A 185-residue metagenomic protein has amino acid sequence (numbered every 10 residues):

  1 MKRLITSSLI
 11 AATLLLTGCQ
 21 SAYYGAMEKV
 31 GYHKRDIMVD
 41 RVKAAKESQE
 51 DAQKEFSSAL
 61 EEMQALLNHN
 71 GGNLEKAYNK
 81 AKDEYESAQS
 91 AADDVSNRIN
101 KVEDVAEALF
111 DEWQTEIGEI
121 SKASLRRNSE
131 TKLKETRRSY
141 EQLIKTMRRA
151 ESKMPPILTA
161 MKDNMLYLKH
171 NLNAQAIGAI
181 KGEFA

Functional and structural regions predicted by a protein language model:
M1-S8: Bacterial N-terminal signal peptides that target proteins for export
A11-A12: Repetitive helical segments and hydrophobic/amphipathic motifs
L15-G18: C-terminal motif of bacterial Sec signal peptides marking the signal peptidase cleavage site
S21-A88: Immediate post-signal-peptide N-terminus of mature secreted/exported proteins
K34, R41, S48, E55 (+11 more regions): Long, heptad-repeat alpha-helical coiled-coil segments that mediate oligomerization and form fibrous "stalk/rod"
Q53, Q64-E130: Long amphipathic alpha-helical segments with strong coiled-coil/leucine-zipper propensity
R98-G178: Extended amphipathic alpha-helical interaction segments
A179-A185: Surface-exposed aromatic
